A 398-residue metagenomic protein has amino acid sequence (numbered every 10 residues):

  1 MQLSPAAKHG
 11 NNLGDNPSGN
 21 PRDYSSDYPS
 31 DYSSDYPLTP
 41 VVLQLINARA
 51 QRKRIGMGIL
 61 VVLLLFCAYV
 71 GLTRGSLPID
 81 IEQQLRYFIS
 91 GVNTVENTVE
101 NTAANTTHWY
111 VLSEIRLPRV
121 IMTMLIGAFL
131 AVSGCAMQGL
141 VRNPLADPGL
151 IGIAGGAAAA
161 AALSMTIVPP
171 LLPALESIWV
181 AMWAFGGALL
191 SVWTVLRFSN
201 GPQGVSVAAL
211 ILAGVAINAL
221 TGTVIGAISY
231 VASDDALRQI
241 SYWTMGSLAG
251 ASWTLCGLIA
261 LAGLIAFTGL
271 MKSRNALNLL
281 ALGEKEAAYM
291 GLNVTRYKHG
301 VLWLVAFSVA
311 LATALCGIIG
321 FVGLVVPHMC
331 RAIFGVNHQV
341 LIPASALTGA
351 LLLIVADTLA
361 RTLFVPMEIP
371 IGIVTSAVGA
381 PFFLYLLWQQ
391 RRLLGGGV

Functional and structural regions predicted by a protein language model:
Q2-N11, D15, D31, D35-V398: Alpha-helical transmembrane segments in inner-membrane proteins
N16-Y32: Intrinsically disordered, low-complexity repeat regions of secreted/extracellular protein precursors
